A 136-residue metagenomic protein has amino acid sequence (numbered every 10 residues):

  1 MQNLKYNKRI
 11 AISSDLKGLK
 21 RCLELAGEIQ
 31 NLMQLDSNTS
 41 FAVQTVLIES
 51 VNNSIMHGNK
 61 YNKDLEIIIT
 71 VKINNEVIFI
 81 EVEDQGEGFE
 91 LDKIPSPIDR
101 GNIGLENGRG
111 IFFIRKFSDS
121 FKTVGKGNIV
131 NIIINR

Functional and structural regions predicted by a protein language model:
M1-K8, I55-R136: Conserved beta-strand-loop-beta-strand hairpin that lines the nucleotide-binding pocket of ATP/GTP-utilizing enzymes
I10-G18: A short beta-loop-alpha structural element at the N-terminal edge of CoA-dependent acyl/N-acetyltransferase catalytic
K17, N38-F41, L65: Conserved catalytic/ATP-binding subdomain
G27-I48, I103-G104: Conserved short strand/loop->alpha-helix "switch" segment adjacent to the catalytic nucleotide/phosphoryl-transfer site
I48, N52, M56: Short alpha-helix lining the ATP-binding pocket of the histidine-kinase-like ATPase
